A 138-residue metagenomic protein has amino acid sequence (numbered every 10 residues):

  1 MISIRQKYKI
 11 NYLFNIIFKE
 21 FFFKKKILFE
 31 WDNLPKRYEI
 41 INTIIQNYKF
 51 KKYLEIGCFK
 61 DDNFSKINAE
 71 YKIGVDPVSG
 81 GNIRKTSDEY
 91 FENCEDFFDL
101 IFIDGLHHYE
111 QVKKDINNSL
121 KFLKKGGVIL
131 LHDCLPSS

Functional and structural regions predicted by a protein language model:
M1-F102, L106-S138: A short alpha-helical cap/connector motif
